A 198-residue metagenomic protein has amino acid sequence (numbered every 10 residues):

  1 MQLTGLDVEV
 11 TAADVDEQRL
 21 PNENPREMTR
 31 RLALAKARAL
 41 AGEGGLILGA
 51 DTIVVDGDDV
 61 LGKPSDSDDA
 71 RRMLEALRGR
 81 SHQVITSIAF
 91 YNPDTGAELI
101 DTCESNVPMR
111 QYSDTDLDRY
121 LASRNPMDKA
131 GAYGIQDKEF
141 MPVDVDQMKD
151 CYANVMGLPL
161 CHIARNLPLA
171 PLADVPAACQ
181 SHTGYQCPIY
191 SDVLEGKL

Functional and structural regions predicted by a protein language model:
M1-T11, A173: N-terminal G-site helix/loop of the GST-like fold
A12-E17: Short, acidic/turn-prone active-site loops that include or flank metal/cofactor- and phosphate-binding residues
N22-L198: Anionic-ligand binding patches
